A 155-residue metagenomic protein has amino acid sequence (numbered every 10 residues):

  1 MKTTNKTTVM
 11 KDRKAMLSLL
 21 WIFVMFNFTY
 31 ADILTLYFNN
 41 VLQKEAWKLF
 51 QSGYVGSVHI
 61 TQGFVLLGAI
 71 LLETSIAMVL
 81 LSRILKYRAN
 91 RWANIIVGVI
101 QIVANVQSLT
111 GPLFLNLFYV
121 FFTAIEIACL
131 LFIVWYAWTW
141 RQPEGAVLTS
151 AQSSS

Functional and structural regions predicted by a protein language model:
M1-F28: Cytosolic juxtamembrane helix and N-cap/initiation of the first transmembrane helix
M1-V9, R141-S155: Extramembrane terminal tails and long inter-domain/linker segments of multi-pass membrane proteins
L20-V24, L67-L71, A93-Q101, F122-I125: Hydrophobic alpha-helical transmembrane segments of polytopic
W21-D32, S75, V79, G98-S108 (+1 more regions): Helical transmembrane-bundle signal
V24-V65: Hydrophobic transmembrane helix segments
L72-W92: Juxtamembrane helix-break-helix junctions at the cytosolic face of small multi-pass alpha-helical membrane proteins
N90, V103-T123: Membrane-helix boundary connector in multi-pass membrane proteins
A128-L148: Membrane-water interface at the C-terminal end of transmembrane alpha helices
